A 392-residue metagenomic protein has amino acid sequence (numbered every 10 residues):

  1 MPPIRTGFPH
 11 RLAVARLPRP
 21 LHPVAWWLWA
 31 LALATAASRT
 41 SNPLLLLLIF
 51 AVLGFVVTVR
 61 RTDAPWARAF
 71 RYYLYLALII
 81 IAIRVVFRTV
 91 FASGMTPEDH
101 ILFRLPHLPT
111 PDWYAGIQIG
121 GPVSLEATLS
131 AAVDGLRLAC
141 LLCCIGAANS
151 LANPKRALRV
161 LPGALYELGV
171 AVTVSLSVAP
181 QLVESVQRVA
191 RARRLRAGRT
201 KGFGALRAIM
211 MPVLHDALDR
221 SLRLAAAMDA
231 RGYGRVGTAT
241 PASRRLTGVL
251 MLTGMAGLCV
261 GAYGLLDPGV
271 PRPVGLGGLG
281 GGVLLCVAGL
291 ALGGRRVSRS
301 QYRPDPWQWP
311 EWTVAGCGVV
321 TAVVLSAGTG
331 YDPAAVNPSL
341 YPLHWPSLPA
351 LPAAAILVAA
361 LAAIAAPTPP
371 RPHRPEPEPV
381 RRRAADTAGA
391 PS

Functional and structural regions predicted by a protein language model:
P2-A152, S243-S392: N-terminal transmembrane hairpin
L138-L246: Structured inter-helical modules in multipass membrane proteins
